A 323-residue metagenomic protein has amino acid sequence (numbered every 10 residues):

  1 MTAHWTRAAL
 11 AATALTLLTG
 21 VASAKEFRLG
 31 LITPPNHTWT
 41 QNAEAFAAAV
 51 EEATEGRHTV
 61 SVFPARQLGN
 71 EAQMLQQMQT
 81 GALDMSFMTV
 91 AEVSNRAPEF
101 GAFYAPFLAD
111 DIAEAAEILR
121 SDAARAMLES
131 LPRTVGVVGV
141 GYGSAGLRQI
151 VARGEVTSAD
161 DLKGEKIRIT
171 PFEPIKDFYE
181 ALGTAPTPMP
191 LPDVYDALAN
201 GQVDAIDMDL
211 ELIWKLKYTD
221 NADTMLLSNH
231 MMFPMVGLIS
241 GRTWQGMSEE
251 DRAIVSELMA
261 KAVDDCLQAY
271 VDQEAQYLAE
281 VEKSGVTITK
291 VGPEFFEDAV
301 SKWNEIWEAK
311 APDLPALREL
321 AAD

Functional and structural regions predicted by a protein language model:
M1-L10: Bacterial N-terminal signal peptides that target proteins for export
A11, K25-A115, A123-A126, S130-D323: N-terminal secretory/targeting leader peptides
T19-A24: Sec/Tat signal peptide C-region and signal peptidase I cleavage site
